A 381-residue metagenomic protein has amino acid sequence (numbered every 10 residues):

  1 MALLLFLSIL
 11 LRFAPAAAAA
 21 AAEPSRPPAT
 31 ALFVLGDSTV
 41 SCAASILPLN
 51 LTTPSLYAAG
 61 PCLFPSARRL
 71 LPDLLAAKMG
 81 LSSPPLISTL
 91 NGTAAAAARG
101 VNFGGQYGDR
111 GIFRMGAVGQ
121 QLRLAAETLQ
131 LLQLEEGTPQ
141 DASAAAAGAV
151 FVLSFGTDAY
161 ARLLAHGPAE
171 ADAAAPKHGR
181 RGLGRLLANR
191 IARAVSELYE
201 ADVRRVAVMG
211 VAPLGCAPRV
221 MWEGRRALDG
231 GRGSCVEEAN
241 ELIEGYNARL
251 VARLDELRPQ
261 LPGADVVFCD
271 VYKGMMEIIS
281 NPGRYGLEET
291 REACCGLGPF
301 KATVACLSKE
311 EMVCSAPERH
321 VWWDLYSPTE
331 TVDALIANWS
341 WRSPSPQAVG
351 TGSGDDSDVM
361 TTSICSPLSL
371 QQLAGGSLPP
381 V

Functional and structural regions predicted by a protein language model:
A2-V381: Conserved active-site regions of diverse hydrolases
